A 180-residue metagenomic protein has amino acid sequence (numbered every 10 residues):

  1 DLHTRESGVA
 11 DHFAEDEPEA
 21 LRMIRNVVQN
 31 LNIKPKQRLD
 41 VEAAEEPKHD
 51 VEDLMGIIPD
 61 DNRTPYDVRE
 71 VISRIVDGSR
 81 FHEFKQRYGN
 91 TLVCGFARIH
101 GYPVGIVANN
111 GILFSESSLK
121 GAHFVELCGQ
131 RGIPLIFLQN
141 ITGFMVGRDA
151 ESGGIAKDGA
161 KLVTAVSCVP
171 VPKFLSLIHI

Functional and structural regions predicted by a protein language model:
D1-E17, N140: Conserved thiamine diphosphate
L2-V9, R38-K48, K161-V171: Short, basic, helix/turn surface patches
S7-A10, A20, N26-K34, I75-G78 (+2 more regions): Change "in soluble alpha/beta enzymes" to "in soluble alpha/beta proteins
P18-Y66: Terminal amphipathic helices with adjacent charged low-complexity linkers/tails
P35-R38, H82, F174-L175: Acidic/polar loop patches that form or flank catalytic/metal-binding clefts of enzymes that bind anionic ligands
R63-T164: Non-catalytic terminal/interface segments that mediate subunit docking, oligomerization, and allosteric communication
P134, P170-F174: Proline-centered loop/turn at the N-terminus of a beta-strand
I178-I180: Conserved small/polar residues in nucleotide/adenosyl-binding loops
